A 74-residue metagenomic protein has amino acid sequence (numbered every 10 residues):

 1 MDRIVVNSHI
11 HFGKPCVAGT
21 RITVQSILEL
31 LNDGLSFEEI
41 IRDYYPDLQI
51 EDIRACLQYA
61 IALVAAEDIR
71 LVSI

Functional and structural regions predicted by a protein language model:
M1-C16: Short, Lys/Arg-enriched N-terminal segment that forms or immediately precedes the first helix of a structured domain
T23-I74: Long, charge-rich, low-complexity alpha-helical segments
